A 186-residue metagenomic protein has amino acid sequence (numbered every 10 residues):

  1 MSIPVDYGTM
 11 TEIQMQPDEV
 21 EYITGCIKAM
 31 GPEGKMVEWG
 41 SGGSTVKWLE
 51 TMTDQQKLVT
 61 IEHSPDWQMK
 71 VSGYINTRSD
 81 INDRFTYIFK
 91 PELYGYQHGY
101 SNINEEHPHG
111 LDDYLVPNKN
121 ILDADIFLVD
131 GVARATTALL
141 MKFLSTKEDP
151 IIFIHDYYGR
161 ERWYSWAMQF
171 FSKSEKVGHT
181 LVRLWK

Functional and structural regions predicted by a protein language model:
M1-P17, G25-A29, L93-V116: Glycine-rich phosphate-binding "P-loop"
S2-T9, I13-P17, M69-S72, S165-K176: Long, low-complexity, Lys/Arg-enriched
I13-Q97: SAM cofactor-binding core of SAM-dependent methyltransferases, primarily the Rossmann-like beta-alpha-beta module
A29-P32, G40, P108, V129 (+1 more regions): Intrinsically disordered, low-complexity segments enriched in small/polar residues
W67-Y74, Y96-G99, E161-A167, R183-K186: Short, charged, surface-exposed secondary-structure boundary motifs
F85-L140: Internal catalytic-core helix/loop-beta-alpha segment that presents or stabilizes conserved functional determinants
N118-I121, I126-K186: C-terminal substrate-binding/active-site "lid" region of AdoMet-derived donor-dependent transferases
